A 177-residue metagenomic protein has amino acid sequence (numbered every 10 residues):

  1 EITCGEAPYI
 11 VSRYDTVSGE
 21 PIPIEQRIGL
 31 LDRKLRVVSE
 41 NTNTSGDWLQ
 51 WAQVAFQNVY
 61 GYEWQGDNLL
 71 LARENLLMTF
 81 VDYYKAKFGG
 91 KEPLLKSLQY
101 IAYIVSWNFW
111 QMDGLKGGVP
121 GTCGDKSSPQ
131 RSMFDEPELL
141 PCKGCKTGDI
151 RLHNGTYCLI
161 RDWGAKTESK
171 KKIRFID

Functional and structural regions predicted by a protein language model:
E1-G117: Conserved S-adenosyl-L-methionine
E1-Y14, V59-L71, F109-G118, T122 (+2 more regions): Conserved proline-anchored active-site loop of SAM-dependent methyltransferases that bridges a beta-strand
